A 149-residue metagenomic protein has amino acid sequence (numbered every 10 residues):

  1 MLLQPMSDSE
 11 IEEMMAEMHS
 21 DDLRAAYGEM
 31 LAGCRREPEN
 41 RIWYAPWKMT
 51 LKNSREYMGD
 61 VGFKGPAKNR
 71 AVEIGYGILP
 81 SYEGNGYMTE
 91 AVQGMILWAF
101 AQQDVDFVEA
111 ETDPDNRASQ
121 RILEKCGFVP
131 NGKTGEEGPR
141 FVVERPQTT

Functional and structural regions predicted by a protein language model:
M1-E73, I78-S81, G94-W98, Q102 (+1 more regions): GNAT-family acyltransferases
G86-T89: Glycine-rich acyl-CoA binding loop
A101-E111: Conserved GNAT acetyl-CoA-binding A-motif
A110-Q120: Conserved beta-strand-loop-alpha-helix junction that forms the acyl-donor binding cleft
L123: Conserved active-site tyrosine of GNAT-family acetyltransferases
